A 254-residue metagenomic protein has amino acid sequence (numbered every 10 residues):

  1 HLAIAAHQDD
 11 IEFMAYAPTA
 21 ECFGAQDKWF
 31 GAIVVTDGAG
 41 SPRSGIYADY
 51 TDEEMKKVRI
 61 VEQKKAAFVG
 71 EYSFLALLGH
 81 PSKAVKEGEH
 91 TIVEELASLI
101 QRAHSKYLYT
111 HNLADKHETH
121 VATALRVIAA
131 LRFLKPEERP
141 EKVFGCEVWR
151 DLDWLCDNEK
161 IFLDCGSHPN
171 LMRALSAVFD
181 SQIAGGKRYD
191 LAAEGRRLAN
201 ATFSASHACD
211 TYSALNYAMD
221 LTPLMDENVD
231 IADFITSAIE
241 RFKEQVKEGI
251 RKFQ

Functional and structural regions predicted by a protein language model:
H1-R102, F133, A238, F242-K252: Active-site rim/loop-helix segments in enzyme catalytic domains that contact anionic ligands
L2, V85-Q254: Metal-dependent de-N-acetylase/amidase catalytic core
